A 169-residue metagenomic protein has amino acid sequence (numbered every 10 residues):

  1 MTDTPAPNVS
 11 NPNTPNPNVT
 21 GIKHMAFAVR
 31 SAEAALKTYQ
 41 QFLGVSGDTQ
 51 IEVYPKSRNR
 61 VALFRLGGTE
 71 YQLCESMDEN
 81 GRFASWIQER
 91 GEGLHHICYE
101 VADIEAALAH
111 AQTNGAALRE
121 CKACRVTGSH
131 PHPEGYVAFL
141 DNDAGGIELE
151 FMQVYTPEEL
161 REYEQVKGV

Functional and structural regions predicted by a protein language model:
T2-P7, N13-P15, A62-L63, L108-V169: Vicinal oxygen chelate
N16, K23-H24, V45-T49, E159 (+1 more regions): Extended macromolecule-engaging scaffold surfaces, prototypically the DNA polymerase sliding clamp/PCNA/9-1-1 ring
N16-P17, Q88: Short consensus segments that form the blades of beta-propeller domains, in both extracellular/periplasmic
I22-R30, A62-R65, S85-A106, A138-D141: Vicinal oxygen chelate
I22-V29, L36-Y39, F64, T69-C74 (+2 more regions): Short, structured motif recognition centered on aromatic/hydrophobic residues
S31-S46, A107-N114: Amphipathic alpha-helical segments
F42-T49, L118-C124: Short Pro/Gly-enriched beta-strand edge/turn motifs at strand-loop
S46-Q88, H130-E159: Conserved short beta-strand elements that form part of the metal-binding/catalytic scaffold of enzyme active sites
